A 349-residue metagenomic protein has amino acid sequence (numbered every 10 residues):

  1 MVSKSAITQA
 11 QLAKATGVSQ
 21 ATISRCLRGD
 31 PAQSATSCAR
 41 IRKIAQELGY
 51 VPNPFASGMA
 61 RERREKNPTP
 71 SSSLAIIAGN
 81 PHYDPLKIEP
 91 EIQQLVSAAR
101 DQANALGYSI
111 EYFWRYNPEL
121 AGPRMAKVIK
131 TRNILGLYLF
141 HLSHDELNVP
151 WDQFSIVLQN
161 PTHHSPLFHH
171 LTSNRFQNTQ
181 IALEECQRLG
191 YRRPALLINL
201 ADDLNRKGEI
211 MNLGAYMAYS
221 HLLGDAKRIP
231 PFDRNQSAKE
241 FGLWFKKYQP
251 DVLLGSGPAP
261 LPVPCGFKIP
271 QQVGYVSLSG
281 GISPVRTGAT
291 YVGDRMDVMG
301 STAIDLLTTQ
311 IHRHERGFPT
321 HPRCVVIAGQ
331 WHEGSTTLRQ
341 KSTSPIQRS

Functional and structural regions predicted by a protein language model:
M1-E65: N-terminal helix-turn-helix DNA-binding module of bacterial transcription factors
M1-K4, E62-E184, R188, H221 (+3 more regions): Alpha-helical recognition/docking segments in bacterial nutrient-uptake and carbohydrate-utilization systems
T22, K246-R348: Flexible loop/turn connectors
C38, E89, Q93-S97, R206-M217: Short, surface-exposed alpha-helical segments at coil->helix boundaries
Y112-F113, L196, P231: A structural preference for short, hydrophobic beta-strand core positions in alpha/beta folds
F168-L197, S237-G242, G293-E315: Hydrophobic alpha-helical segments within soluble ligand-binding/sensing domains
A182-L222, R316-L338: An alpha-beta-alpha
I229-N235, V292: Short acidic-hydrophobic, aromatic-tinged amphipathic segments that line or gate anion-handling sites
